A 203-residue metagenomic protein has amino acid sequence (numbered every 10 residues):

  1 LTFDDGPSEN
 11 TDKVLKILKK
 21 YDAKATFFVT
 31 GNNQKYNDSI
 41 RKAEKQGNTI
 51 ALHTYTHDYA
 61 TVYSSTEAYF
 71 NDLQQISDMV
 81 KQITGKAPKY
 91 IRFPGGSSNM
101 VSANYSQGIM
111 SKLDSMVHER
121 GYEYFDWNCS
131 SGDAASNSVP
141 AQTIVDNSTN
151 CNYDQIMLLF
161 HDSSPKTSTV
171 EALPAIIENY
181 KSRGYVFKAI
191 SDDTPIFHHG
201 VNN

Functional and structural regions predicted by a protein language model:
L1, D12, K16-A25, N128 (+1 more regions): Terminal accessory/targeting
L1-A87, N179, V186, P195-I196: Active-site beta->alpha N-cap acidic-glycine motif
F3-D5, V29-G31, L52-T54, R92-G95 (+3 more regions): A cross-domain feature marking catalytic cores of carbohydrate-active enzymes and several ubiquitous metabolic/repair
D5, T30, N104-Y105, T167: Residue-level marker of alpha-helix boundaries and capping positions
S39-I40, S102-S106, E171, H198-N202: Short aromatic-enriched loop/helix-cap "lid" or pocket-rim segments at secondary-structure transitions that line
D58-K86, S97-Q155, S168-E171: Alpha-helical scaffold elements lining the catalytic groove of polysaccharide deacetylases
R92-S98, I196-F197: Acidic helix-start/capping segments at beta-turn-to-alpha-helix junctions
